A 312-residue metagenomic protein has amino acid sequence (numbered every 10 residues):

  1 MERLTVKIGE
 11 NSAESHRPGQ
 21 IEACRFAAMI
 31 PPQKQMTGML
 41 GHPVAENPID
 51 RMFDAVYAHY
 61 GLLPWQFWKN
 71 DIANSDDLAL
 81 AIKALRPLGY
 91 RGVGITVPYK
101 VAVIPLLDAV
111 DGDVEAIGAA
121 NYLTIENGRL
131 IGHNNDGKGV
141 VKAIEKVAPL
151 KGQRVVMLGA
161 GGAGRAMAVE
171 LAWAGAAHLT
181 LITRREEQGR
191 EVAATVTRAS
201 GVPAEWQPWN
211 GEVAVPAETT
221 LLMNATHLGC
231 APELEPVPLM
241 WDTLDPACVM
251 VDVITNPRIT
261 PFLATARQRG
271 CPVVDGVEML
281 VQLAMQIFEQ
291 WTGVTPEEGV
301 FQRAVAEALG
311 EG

Functional and structural regions predicted by a protein language model:
I30-P31, L150-K151, W173, L239-A247: Short, conserved loop/helix-junction motifs that constitute active-site signature segments in enzyme catalytic cores
I30-V147, I259: Phosphate/diphosphate ligand-binding glycine-rich loop within oxidoreductases
G41, N134, I144, A148 (+1 more regions): Glycine-rich adenosine-cofactor-binding loop
W173-H178, R269-C271: Conserved S-adenosyl-L-methionine
A176-A199: NAD(P)-binding Rossmann-fold cofactor-contacting core
G201-V273: Rossmann-like adenosine-cofactor binding region
V249, V253-G312: Adenosine-phosphate binding glycine-rich loop
